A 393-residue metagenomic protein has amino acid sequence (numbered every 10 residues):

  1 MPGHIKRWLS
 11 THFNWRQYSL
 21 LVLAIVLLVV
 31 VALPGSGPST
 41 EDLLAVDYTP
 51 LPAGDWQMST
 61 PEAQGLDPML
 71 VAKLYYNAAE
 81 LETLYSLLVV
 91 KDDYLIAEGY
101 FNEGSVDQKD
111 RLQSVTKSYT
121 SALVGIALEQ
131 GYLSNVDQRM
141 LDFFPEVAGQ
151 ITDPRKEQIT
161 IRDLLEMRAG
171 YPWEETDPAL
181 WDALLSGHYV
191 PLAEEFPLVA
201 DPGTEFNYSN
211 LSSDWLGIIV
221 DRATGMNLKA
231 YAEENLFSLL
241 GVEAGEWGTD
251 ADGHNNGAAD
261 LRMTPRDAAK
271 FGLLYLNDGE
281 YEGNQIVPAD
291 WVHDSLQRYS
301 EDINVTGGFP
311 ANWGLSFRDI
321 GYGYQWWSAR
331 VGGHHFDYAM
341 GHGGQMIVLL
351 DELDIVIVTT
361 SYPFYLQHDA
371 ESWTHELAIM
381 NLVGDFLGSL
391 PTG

Functional and structural regions predicted by a protein language model:
P2-S105, L128-S134, E166, M380-G393: N-terminal leader/targeting segments and the immediately adjacent pre-domain N-terminus
D93, D110-V136, L164, L216-V220 (+1 more regions): Active-site SXXK
Y94-G99, L141, D177-P202, M226-G245: Short, charged, amphipathic alpha-helices and their helix-cap/turn boundaries
S105-V106, F196-P202, S212-W215, D250-G257: Flexible glycine/proline-enriched surface loops and loop-helix/loop-strand junctions
Q130-A169, E195, T224-A259, M263: Active-site helix/loop module of the DD-peptidase/beta-lactamase fold, centered on the serine-lysine SxxK catalytic
S212-I219, A259-E280, Q345-Y362: Active-site-proximal alpha-helical segments within enzyme catalytic domains
V242-A244, L296-V356: Active-site Gly/Thr loop motif
A339-G393: Structured C-terminal helix/loop/strand segments within mature extracytoplasmic catalytic/sensor domains
